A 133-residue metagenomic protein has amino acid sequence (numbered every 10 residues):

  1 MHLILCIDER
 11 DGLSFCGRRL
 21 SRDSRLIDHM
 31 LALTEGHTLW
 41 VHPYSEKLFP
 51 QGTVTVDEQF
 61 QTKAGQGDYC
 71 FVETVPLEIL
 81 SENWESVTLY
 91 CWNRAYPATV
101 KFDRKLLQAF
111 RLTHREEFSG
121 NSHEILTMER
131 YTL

Functional and structural regions predicted by a protein language model:
M1-L133: Enzymes that bind and transform nitrogen-containing heteroaromatic metabolites
